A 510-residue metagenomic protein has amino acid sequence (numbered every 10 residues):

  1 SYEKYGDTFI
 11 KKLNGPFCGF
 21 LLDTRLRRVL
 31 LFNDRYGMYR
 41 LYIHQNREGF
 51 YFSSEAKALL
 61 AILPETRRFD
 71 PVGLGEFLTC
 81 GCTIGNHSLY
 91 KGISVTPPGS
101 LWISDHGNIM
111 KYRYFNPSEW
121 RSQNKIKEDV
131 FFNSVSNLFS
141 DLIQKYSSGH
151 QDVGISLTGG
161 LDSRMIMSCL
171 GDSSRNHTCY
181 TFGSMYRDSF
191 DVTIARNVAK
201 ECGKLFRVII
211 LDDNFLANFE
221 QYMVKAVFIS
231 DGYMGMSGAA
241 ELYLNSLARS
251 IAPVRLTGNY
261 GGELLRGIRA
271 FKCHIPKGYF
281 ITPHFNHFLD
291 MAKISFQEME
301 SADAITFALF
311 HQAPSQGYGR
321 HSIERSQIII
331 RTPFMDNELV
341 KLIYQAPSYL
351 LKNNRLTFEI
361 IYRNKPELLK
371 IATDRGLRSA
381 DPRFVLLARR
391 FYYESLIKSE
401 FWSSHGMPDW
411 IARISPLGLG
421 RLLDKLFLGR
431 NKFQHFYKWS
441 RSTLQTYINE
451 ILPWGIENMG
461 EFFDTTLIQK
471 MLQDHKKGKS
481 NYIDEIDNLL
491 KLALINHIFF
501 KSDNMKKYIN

Functional and structural regions predicted by a protein language model:
S1-N214, Y222-M223, L490, N496 (+1 more regions): Cysteine-centered catalytic environments shared across enzyme families
K4-Y5, N86-S88, A239-A248, Q473-K477: Short alpha-helical segments and helix-capping/turn motifs at coil-helix boundaries
T8, A61, G92-P97, S250-A252 (+3 more regions): Adenosyl-5′-phosphate
Y42-Q45, I166-M167, L265, V340-Q345 (+1 more regions): Short hydrophobic alpha-helical segments that form membrane-spanning helices or hydrophobic packing faces of helical
W120-D129, V153, C179-G183, K225-S230 (+3 more regions): Glycine- and acidic
F131-L138, G235-A240, L356: Soluble or luminal CAZymes and related metallo-dependent hydrolases
S148-H150, A248-P253: Glycine-rich phosphate-binding loop signature in dinucleotide/nucleotide-binding domains
S184-Y243, G262-F280, Q297-E300, Q327 (+1 more regions): ATP-dependent adenylate-handling ligase core
